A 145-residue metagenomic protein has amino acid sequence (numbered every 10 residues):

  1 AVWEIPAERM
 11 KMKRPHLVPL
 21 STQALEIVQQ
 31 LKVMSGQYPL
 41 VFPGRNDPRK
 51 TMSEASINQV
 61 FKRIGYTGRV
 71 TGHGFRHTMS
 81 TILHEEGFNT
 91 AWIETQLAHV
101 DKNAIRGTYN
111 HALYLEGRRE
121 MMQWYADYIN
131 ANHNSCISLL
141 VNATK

Functional and structural regions predicted by a protein language model:
A1-Q30, V100-G107: Conserved tyrosine-mediated DNA breakage-rejoining catalytic core shared by Y-recombinases
A1-V2, T67-R69, F88-N110, A131-I137 (+1 more regions): Short, polar N-cap/turn motifs at the start of nucleic acid-interacting alpha helices
A7-E8, Q29-Y38, N58, K62 (+5 more regions): Extended, non-catalytic subsegments within catalytic or DNA/protein-binding/adaptor domains
P19-R69, V100: Active-site/catalytic core of tyrosine-dependent DNA strand-transfer enzymes
E26, L40, T78-T81, G107: Positions in alpha-helical segments
M52-S56, R63, G74-V100: C-terminal catalytic core of tyrosine-transesterase DNA break-rejoin enzymes
G72, Y114: Residue-level marker of regulatory loop/turn positions in helix-turn-helix DNA-binding domains and in histidine
